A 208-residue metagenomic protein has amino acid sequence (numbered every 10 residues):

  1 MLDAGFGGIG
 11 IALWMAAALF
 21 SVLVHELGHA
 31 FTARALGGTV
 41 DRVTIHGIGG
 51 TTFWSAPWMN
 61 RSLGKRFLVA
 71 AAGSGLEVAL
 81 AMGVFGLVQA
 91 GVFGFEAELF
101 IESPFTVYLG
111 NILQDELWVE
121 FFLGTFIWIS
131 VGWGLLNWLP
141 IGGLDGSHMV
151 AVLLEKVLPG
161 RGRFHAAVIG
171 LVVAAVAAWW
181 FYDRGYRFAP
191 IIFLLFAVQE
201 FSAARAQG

Functional and structural regions predicted by a protein language model:
M1-G208: Hydrophobic transmembrane alpha-helices and their immediate loop junctions in multi-pass integral membrane proteins
